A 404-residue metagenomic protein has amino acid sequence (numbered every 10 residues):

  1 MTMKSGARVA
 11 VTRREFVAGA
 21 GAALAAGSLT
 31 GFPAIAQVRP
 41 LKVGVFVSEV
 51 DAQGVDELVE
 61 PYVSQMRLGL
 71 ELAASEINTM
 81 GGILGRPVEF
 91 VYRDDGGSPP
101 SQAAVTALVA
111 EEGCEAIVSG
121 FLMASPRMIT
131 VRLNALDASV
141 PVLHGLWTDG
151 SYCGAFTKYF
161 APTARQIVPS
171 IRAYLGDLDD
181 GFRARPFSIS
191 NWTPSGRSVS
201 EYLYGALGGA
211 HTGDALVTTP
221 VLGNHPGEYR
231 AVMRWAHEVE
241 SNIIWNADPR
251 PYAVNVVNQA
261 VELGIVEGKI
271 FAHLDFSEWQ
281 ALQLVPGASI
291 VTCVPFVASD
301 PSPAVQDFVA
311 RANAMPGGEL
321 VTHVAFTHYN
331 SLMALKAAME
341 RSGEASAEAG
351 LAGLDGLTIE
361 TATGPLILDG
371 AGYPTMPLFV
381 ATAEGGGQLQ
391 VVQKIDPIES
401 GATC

Functional and structural regions predicted by a protein language model:
M1-E15, G19-S28: N-terminal secretory signal peptides
K42-E71, R93-P99, W192-R197, L320-A325: Extracytoplasmic "Venus flytrap"
P61, G81-S151, Y159-F160, V221-Y229 (+1 more regions): Beta-alpha junction/loop-to-helix N-cap segments that form part of ligand/metal-binding clefts
Q65-F90, H211-T212: Signal peptide-proximal N-terminal region of secreted/periplasmic/extracellular or secretory-lumen proteins
G113-L122, P141-G145, P186-S190, E240-R250 (+3 more regions): Periplasmic-binding protein-like
F156-L263, A298-D307: Extracellular/periplasmic Venus flytrap/periplasmic-binding protein
A260-Y329, E340, I395-T403: Extracellular/periplasmic periplasmic-binding protein-like sensory domains
A312-A325, K336-Q390: Segments of small-molecule ligand-sensing domains
